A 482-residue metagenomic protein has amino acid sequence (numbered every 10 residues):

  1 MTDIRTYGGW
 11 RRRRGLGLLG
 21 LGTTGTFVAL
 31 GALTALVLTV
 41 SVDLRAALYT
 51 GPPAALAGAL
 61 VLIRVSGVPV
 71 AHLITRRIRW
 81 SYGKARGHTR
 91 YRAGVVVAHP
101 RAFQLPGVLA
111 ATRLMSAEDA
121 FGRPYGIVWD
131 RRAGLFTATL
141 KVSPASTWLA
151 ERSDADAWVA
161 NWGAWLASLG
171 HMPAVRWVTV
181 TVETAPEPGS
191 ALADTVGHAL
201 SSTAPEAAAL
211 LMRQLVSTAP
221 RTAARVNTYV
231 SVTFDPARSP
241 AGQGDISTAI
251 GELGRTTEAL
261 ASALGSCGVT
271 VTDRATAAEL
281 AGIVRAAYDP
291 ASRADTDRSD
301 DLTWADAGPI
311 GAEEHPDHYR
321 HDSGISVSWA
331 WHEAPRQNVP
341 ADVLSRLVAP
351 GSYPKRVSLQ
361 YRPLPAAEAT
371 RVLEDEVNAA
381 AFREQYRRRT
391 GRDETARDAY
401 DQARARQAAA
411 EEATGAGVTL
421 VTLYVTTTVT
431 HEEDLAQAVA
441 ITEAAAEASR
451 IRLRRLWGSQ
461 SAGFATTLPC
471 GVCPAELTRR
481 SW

Functional and structural regions predicted by a protein language model:
T2-G8, R12-G25, R45-W482: Extended, folded cores of ATP/NTP-driven motor/assembly subunits in large transport and secretion machines
V28-L38, A54-A57: Hydrophobic, membrane-inserted alpha-helices
L38-L44: Short, hydrophobic transmembrane alpha-helix segments
